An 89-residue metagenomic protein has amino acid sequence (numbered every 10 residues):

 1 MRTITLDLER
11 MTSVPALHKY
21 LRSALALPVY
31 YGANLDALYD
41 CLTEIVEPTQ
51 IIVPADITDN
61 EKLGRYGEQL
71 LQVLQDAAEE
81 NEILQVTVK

Functional and structural regions predicted by a protein language model:
M1-K89: Positively charged, polar, low-complexity stretches
